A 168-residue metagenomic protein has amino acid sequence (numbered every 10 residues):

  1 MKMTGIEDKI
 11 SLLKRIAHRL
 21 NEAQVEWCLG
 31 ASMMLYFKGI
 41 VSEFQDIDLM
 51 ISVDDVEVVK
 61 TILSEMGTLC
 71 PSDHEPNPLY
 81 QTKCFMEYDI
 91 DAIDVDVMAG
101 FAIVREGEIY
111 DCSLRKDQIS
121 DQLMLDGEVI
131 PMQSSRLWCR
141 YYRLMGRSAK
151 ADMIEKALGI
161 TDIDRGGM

Functional and structural regions predicted by a protein language model:
M1-C28, G159-M168: Helical scaffold of the NTase/Pol beta-like nucleotidyltransferase catalytic core
I16-I47, I51-V53, V58-K60, S134: Active-site nucleotide-donor binding segment shared across nucleotidyl transfer reactions
H18, C84-M86, D121: Residue-level detector of beta-strand structural context in well-folded domains
N21, S64, M124: Anion (oxyanion) recognition and catalysis
Q45-I47, I93-V95, E128: Change "...and in nucleic-acid phosphodiester-cleaving endonucleases..." to "...and in nucleic-acid processing enzymes
K60-M66: A short alpha/beta connector and helix-capping loop motif
L69-R105: Conserved catalytic core of two-metal-ion nucleotidyltransferases
R105-M168: Catalytic cores of NTP-dependent nucleotidyl/adenyl transfer enzymes across multiple folds
